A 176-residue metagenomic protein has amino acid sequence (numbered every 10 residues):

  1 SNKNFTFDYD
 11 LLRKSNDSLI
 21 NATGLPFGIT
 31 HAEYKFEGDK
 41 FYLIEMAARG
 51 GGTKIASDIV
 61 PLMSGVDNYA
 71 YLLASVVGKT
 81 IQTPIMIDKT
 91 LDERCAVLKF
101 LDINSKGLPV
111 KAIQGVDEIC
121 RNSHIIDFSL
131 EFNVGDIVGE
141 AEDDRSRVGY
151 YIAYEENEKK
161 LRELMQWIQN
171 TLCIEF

Functional and structural regions predicted by a protein language model:
S1-K14, K159, Q169-T171: Active-site nucleotide/adenylate-binding loops and adjacent lid/helix of ATP-dependent enzymes
S1-N4, P61, V148-E155: Short, well-ordered beta-strand elements within core beta-sheets of diverse protein domains
K3-N4, I59, M63-D67, Q114 (+2 more regions): Solvent-exposed, flexible loop/coil residues
L11-H31, E37, A47-L108: Active-site "cap" helix and flanking loop/linker of ATP-utilizing ligase/carboxylase catalytic domains
F36-G38, F132: A general secondary-structure junction signal
Y42-E45: Protein kinase-like catalytic core scaffold
L73-F176: Peripheral (often C-terminal) accessory segments that flank ATP-dependent C-N-forming ligase machineries
